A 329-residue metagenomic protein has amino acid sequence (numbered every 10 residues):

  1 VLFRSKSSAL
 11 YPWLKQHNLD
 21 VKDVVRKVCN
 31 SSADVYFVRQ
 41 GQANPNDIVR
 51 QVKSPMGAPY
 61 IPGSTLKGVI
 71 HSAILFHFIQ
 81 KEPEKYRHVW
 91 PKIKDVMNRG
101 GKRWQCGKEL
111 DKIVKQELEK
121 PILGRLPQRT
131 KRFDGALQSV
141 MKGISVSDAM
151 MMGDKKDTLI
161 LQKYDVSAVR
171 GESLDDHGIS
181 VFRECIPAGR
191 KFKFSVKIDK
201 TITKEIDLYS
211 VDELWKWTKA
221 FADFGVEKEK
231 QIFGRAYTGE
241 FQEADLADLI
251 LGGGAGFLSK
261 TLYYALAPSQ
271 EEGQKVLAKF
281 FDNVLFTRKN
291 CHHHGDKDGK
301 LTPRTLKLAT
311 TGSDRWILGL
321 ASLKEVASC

Functional and structural regions predicted by a protein language model:
V1-F3, S7, D134-C329: Basic polyanion-binding and macromolecular-assembly surfaces
S8-S54, I61-P62, H71-S180, Y264-P268 (+3 more regions): Extended, compositionally biased
